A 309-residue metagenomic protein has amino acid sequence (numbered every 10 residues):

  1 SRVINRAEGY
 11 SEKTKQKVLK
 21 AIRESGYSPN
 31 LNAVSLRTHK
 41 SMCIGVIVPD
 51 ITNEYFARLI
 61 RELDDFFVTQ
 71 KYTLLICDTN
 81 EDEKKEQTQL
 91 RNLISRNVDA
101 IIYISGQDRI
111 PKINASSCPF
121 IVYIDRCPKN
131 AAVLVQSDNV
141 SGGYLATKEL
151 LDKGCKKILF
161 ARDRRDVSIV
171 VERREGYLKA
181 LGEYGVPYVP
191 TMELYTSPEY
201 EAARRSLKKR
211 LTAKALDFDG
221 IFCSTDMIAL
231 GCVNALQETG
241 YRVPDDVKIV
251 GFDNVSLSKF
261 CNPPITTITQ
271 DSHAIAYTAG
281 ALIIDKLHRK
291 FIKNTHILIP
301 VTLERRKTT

Functional and structural regions predicted by a protein language model:
S1-K40: N-terminal helix-turn-helix DNA-binding module of bacterial transcription factors
R2, L36-T52, E149, K157-R164: Short beta-strand segments enriched in small/hydrophobic residues
S25-N92, R96-A100, E175-L178: Amphipathic helical "hinge" segments at domain boundaries
P49-R58, I76-K85, V135-L145, A161-K208 (+5 more regions): Hinge/beta->alpha junction and helix N-cap segments in small-molecule ligand-binding domains
E81, Y103-L145, M227, D253-I265: Flexible loop/hinge segments that line or gate small-molecule binding clefts
L90, I94, V98-I104, L159-R162 (+2 more regions): Periplasmic-binding protein-like
K157, Y188-T191, R242-K248: Short acidic capping loops at alpha-helix termini that bridge into adjacent secondary structure
S206-T309: Flexible loop/turn connectors
